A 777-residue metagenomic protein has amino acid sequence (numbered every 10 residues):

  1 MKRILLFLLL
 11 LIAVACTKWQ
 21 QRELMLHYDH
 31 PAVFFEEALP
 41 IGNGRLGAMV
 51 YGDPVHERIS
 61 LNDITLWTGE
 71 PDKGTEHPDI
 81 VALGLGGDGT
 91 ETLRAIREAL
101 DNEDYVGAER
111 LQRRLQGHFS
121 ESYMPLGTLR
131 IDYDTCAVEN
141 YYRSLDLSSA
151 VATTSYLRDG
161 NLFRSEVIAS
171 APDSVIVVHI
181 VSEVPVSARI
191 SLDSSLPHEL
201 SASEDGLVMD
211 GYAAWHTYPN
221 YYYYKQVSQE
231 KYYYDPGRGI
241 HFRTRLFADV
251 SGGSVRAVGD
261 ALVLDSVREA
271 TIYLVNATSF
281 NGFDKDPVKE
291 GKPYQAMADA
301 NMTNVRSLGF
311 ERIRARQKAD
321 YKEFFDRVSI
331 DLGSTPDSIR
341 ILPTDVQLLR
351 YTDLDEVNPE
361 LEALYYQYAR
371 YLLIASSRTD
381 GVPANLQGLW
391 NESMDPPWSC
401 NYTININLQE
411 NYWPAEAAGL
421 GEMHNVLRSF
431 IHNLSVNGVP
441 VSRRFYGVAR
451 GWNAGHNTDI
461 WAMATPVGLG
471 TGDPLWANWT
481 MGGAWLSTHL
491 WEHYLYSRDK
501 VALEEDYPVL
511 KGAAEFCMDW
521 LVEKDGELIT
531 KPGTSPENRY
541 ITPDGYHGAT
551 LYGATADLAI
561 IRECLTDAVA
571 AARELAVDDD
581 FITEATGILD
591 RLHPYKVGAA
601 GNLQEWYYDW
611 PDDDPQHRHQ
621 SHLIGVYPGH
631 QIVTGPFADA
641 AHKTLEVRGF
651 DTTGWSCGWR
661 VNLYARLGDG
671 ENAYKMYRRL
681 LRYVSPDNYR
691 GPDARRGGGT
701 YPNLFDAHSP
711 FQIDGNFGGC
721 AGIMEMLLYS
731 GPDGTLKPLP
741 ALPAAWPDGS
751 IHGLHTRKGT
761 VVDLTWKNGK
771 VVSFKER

Functional and structural regions predicted by a protein language model:
M1-I4: Positively charged n-region of N-terminal signal peptides that target proteins for export
L9-T17: Hydrophobic h-region of N-terminal signal peptides that target proteins for export in Gram-negative bacteria
W19-P474, E492-Y494, K511, L528 (+9 more regions): Aromatic-residue-lined binding/catalytic grooves and analogous aromatic/hydrophobic interfacial grooves in multimeric
E356, W398-Y402, A415, G470-M481 (+7 more regions): Alpha-helix capping and helix-loop boundary segments enriched in small/acidic/polar residues
L361, M423, A502-E505, V509 (+1 more regions): Alpha-helical positions within canonical tetratricopeptide repeat
I406-E416, T480-W491, A556-T566, S621-H630 (+2 more regions): Well-ordered alpha-helical segments within folded domains of soluble proteins
W491-S497, V501-A502, A513-E523, F581-D613 (+2 more regions): Non-catalytic carbohydrate-binding regions of carbohydrate-active enzymes
G512, F516-A571: Acidic/histidine-rich catalytic neighborhood
